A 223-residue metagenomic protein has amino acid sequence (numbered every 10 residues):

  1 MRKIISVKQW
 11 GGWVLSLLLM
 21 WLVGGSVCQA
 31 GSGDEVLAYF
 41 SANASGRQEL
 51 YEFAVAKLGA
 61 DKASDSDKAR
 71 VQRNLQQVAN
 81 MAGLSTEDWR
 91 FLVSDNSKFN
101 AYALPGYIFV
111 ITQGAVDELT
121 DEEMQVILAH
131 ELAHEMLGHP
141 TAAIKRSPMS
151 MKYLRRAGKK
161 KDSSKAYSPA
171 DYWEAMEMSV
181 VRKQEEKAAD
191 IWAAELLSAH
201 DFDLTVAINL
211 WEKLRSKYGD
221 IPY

Functional and structural regions predicted by a protein language model:
M1-R2, G46: Short, intrinsically disordered low-complexity segments
R2-V14: Bacterial N-terminal signal peptides that target proteins for export
W13-G24: Bacterial N-terminal signal peptides
G25-Y223: A Zn2+-metalloprotease active-site environment signal
